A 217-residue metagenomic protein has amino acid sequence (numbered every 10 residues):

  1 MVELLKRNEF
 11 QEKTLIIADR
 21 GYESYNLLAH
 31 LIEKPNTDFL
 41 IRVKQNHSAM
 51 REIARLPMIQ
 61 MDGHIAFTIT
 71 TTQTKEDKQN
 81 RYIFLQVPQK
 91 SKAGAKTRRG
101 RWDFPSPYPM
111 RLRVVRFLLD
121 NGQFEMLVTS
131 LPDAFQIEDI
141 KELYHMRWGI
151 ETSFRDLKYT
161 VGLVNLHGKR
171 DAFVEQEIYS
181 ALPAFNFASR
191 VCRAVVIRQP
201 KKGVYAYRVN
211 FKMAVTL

Functional and structural regions predicted by a protein language model:
M1-L217: Single, function-defining residue in the core of a domain
